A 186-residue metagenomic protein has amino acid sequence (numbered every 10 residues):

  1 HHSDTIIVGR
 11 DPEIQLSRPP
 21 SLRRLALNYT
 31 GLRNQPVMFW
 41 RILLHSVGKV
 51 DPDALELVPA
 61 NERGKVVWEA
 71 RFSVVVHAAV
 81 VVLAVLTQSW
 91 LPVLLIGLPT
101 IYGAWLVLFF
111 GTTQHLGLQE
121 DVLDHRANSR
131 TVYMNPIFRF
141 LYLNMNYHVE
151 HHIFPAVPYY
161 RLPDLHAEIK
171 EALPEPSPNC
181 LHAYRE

Functional and structural regions predicted by a protein language model:
H1-S73, L123-E186: Membrane-embedded catalytic scaffold of the fatty acid hydroxylase/desaturase
R33, W40-L43, V47, V82-L86 (+2 more regions): Structural signature of transmembrane alpha-helix termini at the membrane-water interface
M38-L43, I96-L123, H148: Transmembrane alpha-helical segments that form the membrane-embedded catalytic/substrate-channel core of multi-pass
N61-F110: Alpha-helical bilayer-embedded segments of polytopic membrane proteins, i.e., transmembrane/intramembrane helices
V76-L83, T87-L91, Q119-V122, A127 (+1 more regions): Membrane-targeting and insertion segments and their boundary/processing signals
